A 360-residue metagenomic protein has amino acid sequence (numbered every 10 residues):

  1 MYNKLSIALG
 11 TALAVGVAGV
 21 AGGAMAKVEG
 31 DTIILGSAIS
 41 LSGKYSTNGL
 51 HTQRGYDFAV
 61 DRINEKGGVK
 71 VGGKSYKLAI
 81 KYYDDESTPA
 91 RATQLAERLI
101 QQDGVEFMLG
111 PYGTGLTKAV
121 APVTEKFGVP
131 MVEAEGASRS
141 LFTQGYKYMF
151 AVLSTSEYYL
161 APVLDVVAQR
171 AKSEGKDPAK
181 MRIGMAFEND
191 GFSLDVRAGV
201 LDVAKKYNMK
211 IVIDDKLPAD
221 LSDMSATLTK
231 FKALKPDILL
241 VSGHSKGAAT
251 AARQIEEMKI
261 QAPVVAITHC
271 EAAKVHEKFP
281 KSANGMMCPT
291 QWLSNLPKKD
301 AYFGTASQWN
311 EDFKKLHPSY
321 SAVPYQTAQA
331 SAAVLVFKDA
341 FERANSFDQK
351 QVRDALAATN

Functional and structural regions predicted by a protein language model:
M1-T11, G16, G22-N360: Extracytosolic ligand-binding ectodomains
